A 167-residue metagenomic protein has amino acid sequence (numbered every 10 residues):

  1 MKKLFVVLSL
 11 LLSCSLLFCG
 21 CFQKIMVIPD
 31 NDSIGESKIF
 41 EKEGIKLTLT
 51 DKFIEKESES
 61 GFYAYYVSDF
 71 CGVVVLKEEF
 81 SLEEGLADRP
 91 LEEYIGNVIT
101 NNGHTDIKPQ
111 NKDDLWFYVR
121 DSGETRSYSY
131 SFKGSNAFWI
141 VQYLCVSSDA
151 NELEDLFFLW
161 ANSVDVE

Functional and structural regions predicted by a protein language model:
F5-Y63, L144-E167: N-terminal targeting sequences that direct proteins away from the cytosol to non-cytosolic compartments
D30-E43, G72-L76, N97-K108: Charged, low-complexity, helix/coiled-coil-prone segments
G35, G44, F70-C71, D113-L115 (+1 more regions): Sequence-level motif detector for i,i+2 pairs with an aromatic at +2
E43-D88, D121-T125: Secretory pathway targeting signatures of secreted, lumenal, and periplasmic proteins
E78-G85, Q142-A150: Second-shell loop/turn segments in exported
E79-G103: Mid-chain, structured segments of secreted extracytoplasmic proteins
I95-F138: Signature of long, low-cysteine stretches enriched in small and polar/charged residues
